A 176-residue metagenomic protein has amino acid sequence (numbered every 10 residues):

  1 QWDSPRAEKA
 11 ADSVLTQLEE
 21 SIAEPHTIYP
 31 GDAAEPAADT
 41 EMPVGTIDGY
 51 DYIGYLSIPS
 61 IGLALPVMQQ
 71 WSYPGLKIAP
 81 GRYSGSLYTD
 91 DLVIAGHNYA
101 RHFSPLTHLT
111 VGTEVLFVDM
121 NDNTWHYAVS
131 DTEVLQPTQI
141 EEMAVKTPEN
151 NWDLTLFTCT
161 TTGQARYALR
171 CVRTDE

Functional and structural regions predicted by a protein language model:
Q1-E176: Solvent-exposed, non-transmembrane regions of membrane-associated and secreted proteins
